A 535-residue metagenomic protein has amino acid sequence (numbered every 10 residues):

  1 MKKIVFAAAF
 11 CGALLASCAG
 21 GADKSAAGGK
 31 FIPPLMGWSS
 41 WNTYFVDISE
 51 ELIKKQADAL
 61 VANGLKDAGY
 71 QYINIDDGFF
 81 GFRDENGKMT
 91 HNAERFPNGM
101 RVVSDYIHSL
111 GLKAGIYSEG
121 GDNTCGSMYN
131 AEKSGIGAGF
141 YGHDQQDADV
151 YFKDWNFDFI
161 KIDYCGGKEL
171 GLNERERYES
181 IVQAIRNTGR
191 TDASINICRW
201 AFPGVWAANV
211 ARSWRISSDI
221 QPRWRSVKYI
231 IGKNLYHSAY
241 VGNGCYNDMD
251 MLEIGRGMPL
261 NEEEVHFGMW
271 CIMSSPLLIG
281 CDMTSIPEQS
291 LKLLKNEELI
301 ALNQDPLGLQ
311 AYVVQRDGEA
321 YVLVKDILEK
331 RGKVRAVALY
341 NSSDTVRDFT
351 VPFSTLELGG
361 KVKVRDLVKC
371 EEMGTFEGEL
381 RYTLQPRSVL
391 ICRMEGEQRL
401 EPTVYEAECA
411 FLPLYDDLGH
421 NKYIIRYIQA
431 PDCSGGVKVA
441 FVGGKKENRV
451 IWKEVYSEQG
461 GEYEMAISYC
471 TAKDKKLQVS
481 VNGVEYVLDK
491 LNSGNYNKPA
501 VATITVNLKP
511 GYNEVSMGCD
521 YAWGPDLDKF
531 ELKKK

Functional and structural regions predicted by a protein language model:
A7-L14: Bacterial N-terminal signal peptides
A16-A27: Bacterial Sec-dependent signal peptides at the C-terminal "C-region" and cleavage site
P34-S40, G69-I75, K113-S118, D158-D163 (+6 more regions): Structural recognition of the beta-strand scaffold that forms the well-ordered cores of secreted hydrolase catalytic
L52, Q56, L60-G171: Aromatic-lined carbohydrate-binding/catalytic grooves of carbohydrate-active enzymes
H143, E176, N187-T188, A193-D282: Glycan-recognition surfaces
W270-M273, L278-G280, R316-L358, R387 (+3 more regions): Carbohydrate-binding surface patches
L278-S343, N421-K446, I451: Glycan-recognition and catalytic regions of carbohydrate-active enzymes
R347, L356-V364, G378, L384-K535: Extracytoplasmic
